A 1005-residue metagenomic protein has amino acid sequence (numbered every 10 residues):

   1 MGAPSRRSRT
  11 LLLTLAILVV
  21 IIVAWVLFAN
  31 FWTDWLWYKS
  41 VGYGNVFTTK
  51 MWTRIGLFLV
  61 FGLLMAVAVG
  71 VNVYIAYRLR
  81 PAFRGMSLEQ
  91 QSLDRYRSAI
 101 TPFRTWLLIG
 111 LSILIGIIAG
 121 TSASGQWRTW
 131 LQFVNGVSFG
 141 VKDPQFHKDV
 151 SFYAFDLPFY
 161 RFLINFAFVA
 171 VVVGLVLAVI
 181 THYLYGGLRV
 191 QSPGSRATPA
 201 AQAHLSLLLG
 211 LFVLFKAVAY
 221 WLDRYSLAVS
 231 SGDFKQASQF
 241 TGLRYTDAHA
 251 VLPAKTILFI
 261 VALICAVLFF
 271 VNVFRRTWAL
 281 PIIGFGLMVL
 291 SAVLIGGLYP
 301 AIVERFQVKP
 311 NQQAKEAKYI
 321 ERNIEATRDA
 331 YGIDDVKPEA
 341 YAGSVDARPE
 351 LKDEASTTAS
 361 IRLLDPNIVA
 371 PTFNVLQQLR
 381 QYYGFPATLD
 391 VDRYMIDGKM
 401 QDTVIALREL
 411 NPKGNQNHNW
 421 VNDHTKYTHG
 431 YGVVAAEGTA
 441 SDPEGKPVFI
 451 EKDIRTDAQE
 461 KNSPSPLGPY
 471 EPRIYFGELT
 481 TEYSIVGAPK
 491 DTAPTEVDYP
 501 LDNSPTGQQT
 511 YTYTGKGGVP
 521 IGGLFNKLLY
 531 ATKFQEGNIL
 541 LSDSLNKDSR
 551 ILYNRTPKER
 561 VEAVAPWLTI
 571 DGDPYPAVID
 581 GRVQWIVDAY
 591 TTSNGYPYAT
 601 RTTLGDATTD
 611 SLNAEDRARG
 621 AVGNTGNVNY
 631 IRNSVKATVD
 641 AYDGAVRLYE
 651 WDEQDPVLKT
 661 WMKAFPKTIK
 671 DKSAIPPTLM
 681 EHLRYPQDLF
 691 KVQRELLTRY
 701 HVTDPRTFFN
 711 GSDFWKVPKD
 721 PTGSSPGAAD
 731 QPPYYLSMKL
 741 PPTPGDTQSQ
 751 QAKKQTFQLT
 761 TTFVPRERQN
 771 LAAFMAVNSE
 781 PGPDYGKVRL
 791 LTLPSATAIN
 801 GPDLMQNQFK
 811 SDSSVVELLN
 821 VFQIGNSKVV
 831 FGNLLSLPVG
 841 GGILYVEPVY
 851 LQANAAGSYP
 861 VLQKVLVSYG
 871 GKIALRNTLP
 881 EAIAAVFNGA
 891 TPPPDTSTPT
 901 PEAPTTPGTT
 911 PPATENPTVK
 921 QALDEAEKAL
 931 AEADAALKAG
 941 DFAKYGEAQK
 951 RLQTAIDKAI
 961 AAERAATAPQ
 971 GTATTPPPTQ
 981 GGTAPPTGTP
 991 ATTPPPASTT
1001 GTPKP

Functional and structural regions predicted by a protein language model:
P4-S8, T14-K39, Y43-A939, A943-P1003: Soluble extracytoplasmic regions of secretory-pathway and membrane proteins
